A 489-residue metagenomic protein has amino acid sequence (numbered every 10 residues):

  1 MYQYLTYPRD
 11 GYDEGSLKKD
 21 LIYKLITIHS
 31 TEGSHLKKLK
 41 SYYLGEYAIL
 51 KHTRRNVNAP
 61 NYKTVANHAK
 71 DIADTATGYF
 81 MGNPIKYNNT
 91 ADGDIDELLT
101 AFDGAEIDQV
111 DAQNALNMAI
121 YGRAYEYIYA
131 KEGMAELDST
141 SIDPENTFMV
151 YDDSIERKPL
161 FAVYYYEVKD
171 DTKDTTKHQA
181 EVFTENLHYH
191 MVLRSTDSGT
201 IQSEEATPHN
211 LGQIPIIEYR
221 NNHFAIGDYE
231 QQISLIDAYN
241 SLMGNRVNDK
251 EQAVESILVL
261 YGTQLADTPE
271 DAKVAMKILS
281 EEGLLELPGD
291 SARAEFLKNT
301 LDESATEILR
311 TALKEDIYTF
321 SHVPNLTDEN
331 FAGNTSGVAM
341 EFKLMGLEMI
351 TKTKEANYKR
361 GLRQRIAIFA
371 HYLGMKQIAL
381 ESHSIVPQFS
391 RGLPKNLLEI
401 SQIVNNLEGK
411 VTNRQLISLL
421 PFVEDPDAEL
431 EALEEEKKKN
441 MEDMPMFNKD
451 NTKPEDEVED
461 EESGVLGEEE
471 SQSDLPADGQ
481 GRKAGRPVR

Functional and structural regions predicted by a protein language model:
M1-S139, L475-R489: Extended, helix-rich architectural segments
E32-G33, E46, L50, N83 (+13 more regions): Short secondary-structure junctions and interdomain/linker hinges
H68, D94, D103-E106, V110 (+6 more regions): Short amphipathic alpha-helical segments
I95-L98, R293-E295, L344: A short, surface-exposed helix-loop junction/capping segment
A112-A115, Y125-F224: Extended, regular secondary-structure scaffolds
Y129, Y164-Y166, L242, T300 (+1 more regions): Structured loops at beta-to-helix junctions and adjacent beta-edge loops in soluble globular domains
Q202-A339: Extended, charged amphipathic alpha-helical segments
D271-L287, A305, A312-R489: C-terminal helix-loop subdomains that flank or include functional centers
